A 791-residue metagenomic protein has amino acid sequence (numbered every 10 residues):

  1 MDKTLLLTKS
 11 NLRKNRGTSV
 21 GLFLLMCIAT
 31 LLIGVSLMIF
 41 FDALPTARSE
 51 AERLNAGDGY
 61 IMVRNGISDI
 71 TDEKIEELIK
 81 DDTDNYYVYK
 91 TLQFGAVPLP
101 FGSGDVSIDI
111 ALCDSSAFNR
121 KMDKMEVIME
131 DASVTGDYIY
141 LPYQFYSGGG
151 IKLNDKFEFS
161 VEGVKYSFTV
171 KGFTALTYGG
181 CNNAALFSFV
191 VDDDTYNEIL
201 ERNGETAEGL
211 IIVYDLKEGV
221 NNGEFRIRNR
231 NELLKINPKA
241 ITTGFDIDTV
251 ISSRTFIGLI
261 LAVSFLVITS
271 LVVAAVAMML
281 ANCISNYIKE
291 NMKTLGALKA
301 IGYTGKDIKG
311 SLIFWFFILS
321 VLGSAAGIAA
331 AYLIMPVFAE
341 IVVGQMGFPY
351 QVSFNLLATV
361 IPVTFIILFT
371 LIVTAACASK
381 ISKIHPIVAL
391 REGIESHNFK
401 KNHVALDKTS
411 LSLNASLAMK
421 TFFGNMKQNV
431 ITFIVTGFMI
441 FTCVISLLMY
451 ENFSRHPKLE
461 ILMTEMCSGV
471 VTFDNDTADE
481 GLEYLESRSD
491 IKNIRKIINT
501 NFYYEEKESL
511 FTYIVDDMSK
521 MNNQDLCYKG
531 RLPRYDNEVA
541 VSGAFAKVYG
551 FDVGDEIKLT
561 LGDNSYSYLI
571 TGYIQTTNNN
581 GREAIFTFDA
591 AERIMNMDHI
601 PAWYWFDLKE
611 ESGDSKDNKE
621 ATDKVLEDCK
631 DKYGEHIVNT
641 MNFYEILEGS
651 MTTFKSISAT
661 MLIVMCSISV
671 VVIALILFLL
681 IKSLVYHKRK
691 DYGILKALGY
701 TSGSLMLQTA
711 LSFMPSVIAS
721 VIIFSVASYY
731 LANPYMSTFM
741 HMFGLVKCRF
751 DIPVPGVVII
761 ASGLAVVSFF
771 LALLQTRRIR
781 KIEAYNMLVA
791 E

Functional and structural regions predicted by a protein language model:
N15-L44, F256-G296, F314-A331, V360-F369 (+5 more regions): Hydrophobic alpha-helical transmembrane segments of multi-pass inner-membrane transport and secretion
M26-E76, M449-G481, F606: Membrane-interface junction motifs in transport/secretion proteins
L37, V88-S133, K171-F173, S188-D193 (+4 more regions): The feature marks short, hydrophobic/small-residue-biased sequence motifs that occur predominantly
I39-R53, V106-A111, A117-N119, N221-V272 (+9 more regions): Peri-transmembrane interface segments
I61-M62, N414-A544, D552-D555, L559: Juxtamembrane segments of multi-pass membrane proteins
E126-E198, R531-F588: Hydrophobic secondary-structure segments that place a key small or acidic residue at a functional site
A325-I361, K655, I718-N786: Short helix-loop junctions at transmembrane helix boundaries
